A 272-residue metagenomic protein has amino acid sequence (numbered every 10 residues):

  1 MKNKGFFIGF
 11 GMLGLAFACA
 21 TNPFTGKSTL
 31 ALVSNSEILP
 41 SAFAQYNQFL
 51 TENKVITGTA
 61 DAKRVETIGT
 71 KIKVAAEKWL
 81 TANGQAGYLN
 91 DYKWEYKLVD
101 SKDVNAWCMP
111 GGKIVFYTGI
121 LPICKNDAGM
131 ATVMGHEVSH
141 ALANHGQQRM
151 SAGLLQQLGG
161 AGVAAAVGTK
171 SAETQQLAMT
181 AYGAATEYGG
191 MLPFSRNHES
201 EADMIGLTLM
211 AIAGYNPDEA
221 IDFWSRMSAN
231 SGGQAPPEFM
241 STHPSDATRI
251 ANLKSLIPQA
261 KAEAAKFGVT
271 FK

Functional and structural regions predicted by a protein language model:
K2-F7, C19-K272: A Zn2+-metalloprotease active-site environment signal
